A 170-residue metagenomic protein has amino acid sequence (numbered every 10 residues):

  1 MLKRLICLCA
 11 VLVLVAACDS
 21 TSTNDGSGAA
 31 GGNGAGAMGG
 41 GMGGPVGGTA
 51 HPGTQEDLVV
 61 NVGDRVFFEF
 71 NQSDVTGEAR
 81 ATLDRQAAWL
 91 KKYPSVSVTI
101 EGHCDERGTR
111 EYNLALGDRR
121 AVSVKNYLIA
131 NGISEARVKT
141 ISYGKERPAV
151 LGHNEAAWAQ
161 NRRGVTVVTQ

Functional and structural regions predicted by a protein language model:
M1-I6: Bacterial N-terminal signal peptides that target proteins for export
L14-A17: C-terminal motif of bacterial Sec signal peptides marking the signal peptidase cleavage site
D19-S97: Periplasmic peptidoglycan-binding/tethering modules of Gram-negative envelope proteins
S73-A81, R107, E111, A115-R119: Soluble non-cytosolic domains of exported or imported proteins
S95-H103, D118-A149, R162-Q170: A non-catalytic structural micro-motif
L151-N154: Short beta-alpha junctions and helix-cap segments that line functional grooves
A156-Q160: A generic structural micro-feature
